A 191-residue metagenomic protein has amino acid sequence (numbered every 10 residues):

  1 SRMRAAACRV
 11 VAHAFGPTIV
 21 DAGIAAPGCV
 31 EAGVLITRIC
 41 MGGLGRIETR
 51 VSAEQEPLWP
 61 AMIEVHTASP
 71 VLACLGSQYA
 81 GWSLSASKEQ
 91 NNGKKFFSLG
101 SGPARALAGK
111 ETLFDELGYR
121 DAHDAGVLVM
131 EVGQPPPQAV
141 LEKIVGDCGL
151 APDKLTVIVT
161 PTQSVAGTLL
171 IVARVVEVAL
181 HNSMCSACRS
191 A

Functional and structural regions predicted by a protein language model:
S1-F97: An N-terminal, globular interaction/scaffold subdomain
A14-G23, A125-E131, T156-A166: Short glycine-rich or small-residue beta-strand-to-loop segments that form or flank ligand, phosphate, metal/Fe-S
G23-L35, S98, G102, P135-A139 (+2 more regions): Conserved active-site and cofactor/substrate-binding residues in soluble primary-metabolism enzymes
A68, S77-Q78, E131-G133, T160-T162: Fold-independent oxyanion-binding glycine-rich loops and adjacent beta-strand/coil segments at enzyme active sites
W82-L113, A125: A contiguous strand-loop segment
L107-D153: Hydrophobic alpha-helical segments and helix pairs
V140-A191: A contiguous, surface-oriented mixed alpha/beta subdomain in the mid-to-C-terminal portion of proteins that forms
